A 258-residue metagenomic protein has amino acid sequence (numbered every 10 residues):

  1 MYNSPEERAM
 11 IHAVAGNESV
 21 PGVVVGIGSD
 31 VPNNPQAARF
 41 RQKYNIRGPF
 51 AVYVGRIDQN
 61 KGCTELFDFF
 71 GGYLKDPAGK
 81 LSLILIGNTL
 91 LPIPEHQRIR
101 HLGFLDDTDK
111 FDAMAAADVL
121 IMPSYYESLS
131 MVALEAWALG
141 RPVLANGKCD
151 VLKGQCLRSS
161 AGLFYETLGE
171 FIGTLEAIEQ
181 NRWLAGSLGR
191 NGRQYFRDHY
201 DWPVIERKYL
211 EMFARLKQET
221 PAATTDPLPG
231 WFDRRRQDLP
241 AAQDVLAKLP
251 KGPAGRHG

Functional and structural regions predicted by a protein language model:
M1-P21, S29-V31: A short, active-site helix/loop in glycosyltransferases that binds the activated sugar's phosphate group
H12, G26-K43, R47, T220: Acidic anion/phosphate-binding donor-loop and adjacent secondary structure in glycosyltransferase catalytic cores
Y44-K61, F67-G72: Conserved donor-binding/catalytic core segment of Leloir-type glycosyltransferases
F104, R158-G169, A177-W183: Conserved acidic donor-binding segment of nucleotide-sugar-dependent glycosyltransferases
L105, D112-A117: Short alpha-helical donor nucleotide-sugar binding micro-motif in glycosyltransferases
Y125: Aromatic "clamp/platform" in nucleotide-sugar-dependent glycosyltransferases that forms part of the donor/acceptor
P142-N146: Short hydrophobic beta-strand element within catalytic cores of glycosyltransferases and related nucleotide-activated
L184-D198, K208-E211, D226-P227: A short, well-ordered alpha-helix in the C-terminal region of glycosyltransferases
